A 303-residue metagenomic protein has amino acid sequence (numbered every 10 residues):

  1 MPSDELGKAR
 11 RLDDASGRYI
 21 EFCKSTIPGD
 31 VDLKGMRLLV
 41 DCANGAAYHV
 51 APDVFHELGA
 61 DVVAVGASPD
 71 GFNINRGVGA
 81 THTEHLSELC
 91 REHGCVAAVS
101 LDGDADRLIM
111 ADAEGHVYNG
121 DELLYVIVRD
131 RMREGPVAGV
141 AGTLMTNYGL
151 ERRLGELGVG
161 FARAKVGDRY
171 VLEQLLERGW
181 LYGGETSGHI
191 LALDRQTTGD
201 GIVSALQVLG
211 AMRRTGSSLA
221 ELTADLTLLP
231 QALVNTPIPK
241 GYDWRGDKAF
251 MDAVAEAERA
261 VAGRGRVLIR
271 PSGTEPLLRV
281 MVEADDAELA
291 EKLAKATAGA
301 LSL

Functional and structural regions predicted by a protein language model:
M1-R91: Gly/Ser/Thr-enriched, mixed-charge loops and adjacent short helices that form phosphate/oxyanion-binding elements
E21-K24, H49-H56, E84-E92, Y125-M132 (+4 more regions): Predominant activation on well-ordered alpha-helical scaffold segments within soluble catalytic domains
C23, D41, T83-L86, V99 (+6 more regions): Buried hydrophobic positions in well-ordered alpha/beta secondary-structure cores of metabolic enzymes
K34, H85-T143, N147-G158: Replace "Mg2+/Mn2+-dependent" with "divalent metal-dependent
N44, G103-R107, G115, G188 (+1 more regions): Short, glycine/acidic-enriched loop or turn micro-motifs at the edges of active sites
P52-D53, A60-V65, S100-D102, E173-E185: Acidic-glycine-rich active-site phosphate/pyrophosphate-binding loop
G59-G66, V117-E122, G158-V166: Short hydrophobic/aromatic-enriched beta-strand-loop microsegments
V96-A97, R133-L303: Phosphate-binding and adjacent anionic-ligand microenvironments
